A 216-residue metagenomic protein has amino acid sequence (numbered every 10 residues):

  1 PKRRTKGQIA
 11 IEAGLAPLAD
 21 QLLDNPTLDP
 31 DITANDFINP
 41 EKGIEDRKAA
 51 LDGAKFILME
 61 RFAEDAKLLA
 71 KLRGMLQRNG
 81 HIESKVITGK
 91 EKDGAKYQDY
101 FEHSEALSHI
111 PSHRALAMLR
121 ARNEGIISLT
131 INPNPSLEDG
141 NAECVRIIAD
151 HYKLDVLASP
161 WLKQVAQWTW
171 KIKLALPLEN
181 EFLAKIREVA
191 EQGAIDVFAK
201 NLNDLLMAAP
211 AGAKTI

Functional and structural regions predicted by a protein language model:
P1-T215: Duplex nucleic acid-engaging cores and interfaces of nucleic-acid transaction enzymes
